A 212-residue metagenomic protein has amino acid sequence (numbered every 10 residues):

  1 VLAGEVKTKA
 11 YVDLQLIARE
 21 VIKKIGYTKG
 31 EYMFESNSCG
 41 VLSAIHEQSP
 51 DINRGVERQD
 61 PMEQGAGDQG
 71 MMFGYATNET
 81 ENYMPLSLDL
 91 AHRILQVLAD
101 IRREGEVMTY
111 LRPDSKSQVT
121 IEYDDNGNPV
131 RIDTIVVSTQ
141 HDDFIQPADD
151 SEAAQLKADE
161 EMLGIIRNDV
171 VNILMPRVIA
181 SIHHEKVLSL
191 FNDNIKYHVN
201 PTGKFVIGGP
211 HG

Functional and structural regions predicted by a protein language model:
V1, L16-E20, L188-S189, G212: Intrinsic structural disorder
V1, V12-Q15, K29-F34: Short N-terminal amphipathic alpha-helices
V1-L2, Q118: Short beta-strand scaffold segments in enzyme catalytic cores
A3-V12, T202-G212: Short glycine/threonine-rich loop-to-helix capping motif typified by GTGT followed within a few residues by an Asp-Pro
T8-I22: Active-site-surrounding "flap" and adjacent substrate/cofactor-binding loops of secreted or lumenal enzymes, prototyped
K23-H211: Glycine-rich, mobile lid/loop segments that gate access to catalytic sites or pores
